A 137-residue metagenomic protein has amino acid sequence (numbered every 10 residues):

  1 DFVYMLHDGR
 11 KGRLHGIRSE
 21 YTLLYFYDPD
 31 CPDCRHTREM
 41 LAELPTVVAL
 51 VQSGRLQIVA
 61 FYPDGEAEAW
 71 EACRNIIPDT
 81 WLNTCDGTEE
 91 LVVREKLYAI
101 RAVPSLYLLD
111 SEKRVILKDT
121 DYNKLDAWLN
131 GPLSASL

Functional and structural regions predicted by a protein language model:
D1, Y21-T22, V103-P104: Short loop/turn microsegments at loop-to-beta-strand junctions
D1-H15, W128-S134: N-terminal "domain-start" segment that seeds a small globular fold
D1-M5, H15-S19, V47, E68 (+1 more regions): N-proximal helix/coil linker or "cap" segments that precede and/or mark the start of modular domains
Y4-M5, L82-G87, D119: Short acidic-hydrophobic, aromatic-tinged amphipathic segments that line or gate anion-handling sites
G12-L41, Q57-V59: Short active-site neighborhood of thiol/selenol oxidoreductases, capturing the structured segment around
R35-N75, E89-E95: Structural microenvironment flanking redox-active thiols in thiol-disulfide oxidoreductases
Q57, T80-L82: Conserved beta-strand segments of alpha/beta enzyme cores
D79, E89-L133: Thiol/disulfide oxidoreductase modules built on the thioredoxin-like
